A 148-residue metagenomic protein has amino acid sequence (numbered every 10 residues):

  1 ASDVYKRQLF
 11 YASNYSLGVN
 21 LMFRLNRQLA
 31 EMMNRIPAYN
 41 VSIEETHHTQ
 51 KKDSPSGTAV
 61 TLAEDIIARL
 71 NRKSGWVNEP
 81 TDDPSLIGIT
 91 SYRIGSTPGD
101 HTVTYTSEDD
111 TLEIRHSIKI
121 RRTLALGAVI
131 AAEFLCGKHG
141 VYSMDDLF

Functional and structural regions predicted by a protein language model:
A1-Y5: Short, small-residue-biased leader/transition segments that mark boundaries at the very start of proteins
K6-R7, N26-L29, A59-L62: Short, hinge-like loop/turn segments at secondary-structure boundaries
L9-A12: General beta-strand structural signal in soluble alpha/beta enzymes
Y15: Active-site PLP-lysine loop of aminotransferase-like
L21-M33, S54: Rossmann-like NAD(P)H-binding beta-loop-alpha module
P37-F148: C-terminal substrate-binding/catalytic lobe of Rossmann-fold NAD(P)-dependent oxidoreductases
